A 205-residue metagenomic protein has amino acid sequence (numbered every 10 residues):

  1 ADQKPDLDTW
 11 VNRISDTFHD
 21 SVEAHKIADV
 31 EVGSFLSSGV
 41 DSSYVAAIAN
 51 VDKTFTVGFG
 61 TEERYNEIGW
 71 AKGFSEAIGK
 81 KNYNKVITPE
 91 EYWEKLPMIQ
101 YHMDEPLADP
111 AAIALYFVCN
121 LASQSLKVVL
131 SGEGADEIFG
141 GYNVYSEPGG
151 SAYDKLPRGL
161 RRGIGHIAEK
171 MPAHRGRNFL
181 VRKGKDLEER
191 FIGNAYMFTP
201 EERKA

Functional and structural regions predicted by a protein language model:
D2-A205: ATP-dependent adenylate-handling active sites, centered on carboxylate activation for C-N bond formation
